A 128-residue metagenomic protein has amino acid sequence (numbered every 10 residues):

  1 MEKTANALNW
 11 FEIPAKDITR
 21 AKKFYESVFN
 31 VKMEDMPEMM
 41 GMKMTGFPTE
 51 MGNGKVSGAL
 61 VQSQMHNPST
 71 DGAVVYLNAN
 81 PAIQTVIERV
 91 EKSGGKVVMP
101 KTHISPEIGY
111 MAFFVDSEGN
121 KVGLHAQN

Functional and structural regions predicted by a protein language model:
M1-N6, I13, E34-E38, E88-N128: Vicinal oxygen chelate
E2, E12-K55, S105: Core segments of cupin and vicinal oxygen chelate
A5-A7, G41, K55-S57, T70-G72 (+1 more regions): A structure-centric signal for secondary-structure junctions around beta-strands
L8-K16, Q64-E91, Y110-V115: Vicinal oxygen chelate
T19-K23, Q84, V122: Alpha-helical elements of the RecA-like P-loop NTPase motor core of helicases
N30-V31, S63-M65: Short beta-turn/strand-loop junction motif enriched in small, turn-promoting residues
E38-G41, M51-N53, N67, L77-V86 (+1 more regions): Short, charged helix-to-loop "capping" segments that act as catalytic/coupling loops
